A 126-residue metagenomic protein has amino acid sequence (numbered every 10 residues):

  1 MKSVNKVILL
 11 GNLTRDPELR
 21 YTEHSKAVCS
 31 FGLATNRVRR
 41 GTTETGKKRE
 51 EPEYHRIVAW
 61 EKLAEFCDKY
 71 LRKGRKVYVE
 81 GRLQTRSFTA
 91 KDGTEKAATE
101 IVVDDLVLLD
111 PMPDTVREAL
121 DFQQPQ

Functional and structural regions predicted by a protein language model:
M1-V4, R20-H24, T42-K48, D92-T94 (+1 more regions): Acidic, gly/ser/pro-rich intrinsically disordered tails
K2, N12-E23, N36, V58 (+3 more regions): N-terminal targeting helices
L9-E51, A97: Core FKBP-type peptidyl-prolyl cis-trans isomerase
G11-L13, L33, K73-Q84, V103-L106: OB-fold and OB-like beta-barrel modules that bind single-stranded nucleic acids
T43-K69: A beta-strand/beta-hairpin structural motif
H55-V58, A97-D105: Hydrophobic alpha-helical segments of small multi-pass membrane proteins
W60-K96: Beta-rich strand-turn-strand
